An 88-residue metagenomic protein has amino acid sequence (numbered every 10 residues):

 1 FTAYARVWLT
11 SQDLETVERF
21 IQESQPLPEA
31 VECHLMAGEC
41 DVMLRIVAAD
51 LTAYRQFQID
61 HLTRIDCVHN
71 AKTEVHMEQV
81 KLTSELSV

Functional and structural regions predicted by a protein language model:
F1-V88: A compositional/biophysical signature of low hydrophobicity enriched in polar/charged and small residues
